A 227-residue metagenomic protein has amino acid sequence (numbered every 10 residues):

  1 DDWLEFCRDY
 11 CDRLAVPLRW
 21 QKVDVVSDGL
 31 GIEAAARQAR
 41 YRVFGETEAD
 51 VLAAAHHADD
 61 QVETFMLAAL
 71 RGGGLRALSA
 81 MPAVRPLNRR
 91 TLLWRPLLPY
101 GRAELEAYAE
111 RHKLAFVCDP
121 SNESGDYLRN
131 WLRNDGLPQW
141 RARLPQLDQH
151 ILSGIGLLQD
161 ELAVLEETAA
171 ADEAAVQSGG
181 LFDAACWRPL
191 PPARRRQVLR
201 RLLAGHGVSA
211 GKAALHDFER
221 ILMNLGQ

Functional and structural regions predicted by a protein language model:
D1-P138: Core alpha/beta nucleotide-donor-binding catalytic domains of modification enzymes
V23-V25, A39, V84-R90, L152-Q227: AMP-forming adenylation/ATP pyrophosphatase catalytic core
R71, L75, R102, R141-P145 (+3 more regions): Alpha-helix boundary/capping and short turn/kink residues
N122-N130, Q149-Q159: Internal, active-site/partner-interface "lid" segment
D135, Q139-I151: Conserved anion/nucleotide-ligand pocket segment
